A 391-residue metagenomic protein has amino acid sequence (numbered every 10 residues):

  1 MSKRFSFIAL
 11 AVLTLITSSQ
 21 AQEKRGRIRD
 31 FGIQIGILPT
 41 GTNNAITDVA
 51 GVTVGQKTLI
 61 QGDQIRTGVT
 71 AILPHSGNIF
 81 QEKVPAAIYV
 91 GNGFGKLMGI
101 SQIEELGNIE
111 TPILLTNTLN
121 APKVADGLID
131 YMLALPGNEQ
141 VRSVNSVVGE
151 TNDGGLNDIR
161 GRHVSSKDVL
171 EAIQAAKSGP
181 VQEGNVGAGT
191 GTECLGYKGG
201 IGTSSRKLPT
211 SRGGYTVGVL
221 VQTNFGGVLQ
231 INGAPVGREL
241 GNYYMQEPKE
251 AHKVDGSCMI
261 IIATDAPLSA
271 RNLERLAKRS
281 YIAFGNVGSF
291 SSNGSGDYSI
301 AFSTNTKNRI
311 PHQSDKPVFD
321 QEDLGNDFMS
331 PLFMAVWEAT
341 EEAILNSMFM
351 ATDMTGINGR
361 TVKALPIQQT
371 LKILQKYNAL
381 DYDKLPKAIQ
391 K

Functional and structural regions predicted by a protein language model:
M1-Q22: Bacterial Sec-dependent N-terminal signal peptides
Q22-K391: Alpha/propeptide regions of enzymes that mature by internal proteolysis
